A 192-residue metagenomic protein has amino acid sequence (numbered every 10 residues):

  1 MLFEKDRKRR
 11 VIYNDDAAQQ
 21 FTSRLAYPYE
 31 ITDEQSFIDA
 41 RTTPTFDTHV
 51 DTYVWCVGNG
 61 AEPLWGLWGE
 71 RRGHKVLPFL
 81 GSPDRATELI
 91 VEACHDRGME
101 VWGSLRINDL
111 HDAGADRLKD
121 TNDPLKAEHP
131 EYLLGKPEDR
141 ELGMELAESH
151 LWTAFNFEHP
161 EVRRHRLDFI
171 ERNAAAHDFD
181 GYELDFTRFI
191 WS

Functional and structural regions predicted by a protein language model:
E4-Q35, L77-L80, E92, W102-R172 (+1 more regions): Active-site-adjacent "subsite" loops/lids of carbohydrate-active enzymes
V11-D15, D51-W55, V101-G103, Y182-L184: Hydrophobic faces of well-ordered beta-strands that scaffold small-molecule active sites in alpha/beta enzyme cores
T45-D47, A174-A175: Non-catalytic positions within long, well-ordered alpha-helices that form the structural scaffold/packing of enzyme
D47-S82: Aromatic-lined carbohydrate-binding/catalytic grooves of carbohydrate-active enzymes
V54-A61, L105-H111, D185-I190: Short, solvent-exposed turn/loop segments enriched in Gly/Ser/Thr/Pro and often Arg
E88-V91, H95: Anion (oxyanion) recognition and catalysis
R97-M99: A short helix->loop->beta-strand "cap" motif at the edges of active sites that frequently abuts
I170-W191: Beta-propeller domains
